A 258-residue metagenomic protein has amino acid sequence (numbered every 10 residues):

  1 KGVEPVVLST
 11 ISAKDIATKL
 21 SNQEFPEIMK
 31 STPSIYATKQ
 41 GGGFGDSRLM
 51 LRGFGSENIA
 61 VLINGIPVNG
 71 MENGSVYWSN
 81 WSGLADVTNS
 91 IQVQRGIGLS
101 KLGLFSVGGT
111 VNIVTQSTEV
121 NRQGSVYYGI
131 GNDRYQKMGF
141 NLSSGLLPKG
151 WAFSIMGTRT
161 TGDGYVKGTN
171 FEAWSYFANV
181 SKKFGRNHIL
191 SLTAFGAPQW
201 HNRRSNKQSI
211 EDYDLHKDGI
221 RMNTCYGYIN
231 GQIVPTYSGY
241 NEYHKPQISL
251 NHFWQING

Functional and structural regions predicted by a protein language model:
K1-K19, R48: N-terminal periplasmic "start-of-domain" segments of outer-membrane beta-barrel proteins
P26-P67, G83, N89: Extracytoplasmic beta-strand/coil segments of soluble accessory domains associated with Gram-negative outer-membrane
G43, G103, G131-R134, G168-E172 (+2 more regions): Short sequence motifs at beta-strands and strand-loop junctions characteristic of Gram-negative outer-membrane
R48, P67-R95, V114, M222: Short acidic/polar hinge/loop motifs at secondary-structure boundaries that mediate gating or recognition
N73-G74, V93-Q94, R122-S125, R159-D163 (+3 more regions): Extracytoplasmic loops and strand-loop junctions of Gram-negative outer membrane beta-barrel proteins
S82-Y127: A beta-strand signature from Gram-negative outer-membrane beta-barrel systems, especially the internal plug domain
Q123, I130-T161, V166-R204, P246-I256: Transmembrane beta-barrel wall of Gram-negative outer-membrane proteins
S181, I189-S249, G258: Acidic/polar loop-and-plug regions of large Gram-negative outer-membrane beta-barrel proteins
